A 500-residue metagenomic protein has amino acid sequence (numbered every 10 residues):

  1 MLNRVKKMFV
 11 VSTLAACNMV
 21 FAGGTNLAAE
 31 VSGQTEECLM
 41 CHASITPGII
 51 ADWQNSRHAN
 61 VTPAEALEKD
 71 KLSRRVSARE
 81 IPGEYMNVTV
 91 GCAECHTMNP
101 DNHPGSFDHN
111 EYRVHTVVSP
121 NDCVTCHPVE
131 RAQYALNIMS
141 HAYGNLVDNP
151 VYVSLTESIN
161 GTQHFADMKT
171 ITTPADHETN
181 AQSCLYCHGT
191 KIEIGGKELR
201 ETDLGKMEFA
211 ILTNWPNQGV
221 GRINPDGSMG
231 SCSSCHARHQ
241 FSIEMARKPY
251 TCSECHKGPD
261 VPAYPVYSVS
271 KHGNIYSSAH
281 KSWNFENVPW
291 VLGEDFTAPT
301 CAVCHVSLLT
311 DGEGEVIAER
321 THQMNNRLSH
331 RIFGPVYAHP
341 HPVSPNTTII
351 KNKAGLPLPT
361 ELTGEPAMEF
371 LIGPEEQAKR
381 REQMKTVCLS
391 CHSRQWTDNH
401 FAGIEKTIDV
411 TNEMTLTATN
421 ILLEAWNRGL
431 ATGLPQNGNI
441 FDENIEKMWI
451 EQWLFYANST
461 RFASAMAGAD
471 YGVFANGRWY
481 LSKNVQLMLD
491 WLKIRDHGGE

Functional and structural regions predicted by a protein language model:
L2-T13: Bacterial N-terminal signal peptides that target proteins for export
S12-A22: Hydrophobic h-region of N-terminal signal peptides that target proteins for export in Gram-negative bacteria
F21-N121, T125-R247, V261-D295, V316-R380 (+1 more regions): Sequence context of c-type cytochrome heme-c attachment sites
R57-H58, Y250-T251, L454: Glycine-rich, phosphate-binding/catalytic loops in enzymes
Y186, S234, T251-E254, T300-V303 (+1 more regions): Structured core elements
P289-E313: Extended catalytic-interface subdomain
L308-G312, V316-E500: Long, charged, low-complexity terminal extensions
